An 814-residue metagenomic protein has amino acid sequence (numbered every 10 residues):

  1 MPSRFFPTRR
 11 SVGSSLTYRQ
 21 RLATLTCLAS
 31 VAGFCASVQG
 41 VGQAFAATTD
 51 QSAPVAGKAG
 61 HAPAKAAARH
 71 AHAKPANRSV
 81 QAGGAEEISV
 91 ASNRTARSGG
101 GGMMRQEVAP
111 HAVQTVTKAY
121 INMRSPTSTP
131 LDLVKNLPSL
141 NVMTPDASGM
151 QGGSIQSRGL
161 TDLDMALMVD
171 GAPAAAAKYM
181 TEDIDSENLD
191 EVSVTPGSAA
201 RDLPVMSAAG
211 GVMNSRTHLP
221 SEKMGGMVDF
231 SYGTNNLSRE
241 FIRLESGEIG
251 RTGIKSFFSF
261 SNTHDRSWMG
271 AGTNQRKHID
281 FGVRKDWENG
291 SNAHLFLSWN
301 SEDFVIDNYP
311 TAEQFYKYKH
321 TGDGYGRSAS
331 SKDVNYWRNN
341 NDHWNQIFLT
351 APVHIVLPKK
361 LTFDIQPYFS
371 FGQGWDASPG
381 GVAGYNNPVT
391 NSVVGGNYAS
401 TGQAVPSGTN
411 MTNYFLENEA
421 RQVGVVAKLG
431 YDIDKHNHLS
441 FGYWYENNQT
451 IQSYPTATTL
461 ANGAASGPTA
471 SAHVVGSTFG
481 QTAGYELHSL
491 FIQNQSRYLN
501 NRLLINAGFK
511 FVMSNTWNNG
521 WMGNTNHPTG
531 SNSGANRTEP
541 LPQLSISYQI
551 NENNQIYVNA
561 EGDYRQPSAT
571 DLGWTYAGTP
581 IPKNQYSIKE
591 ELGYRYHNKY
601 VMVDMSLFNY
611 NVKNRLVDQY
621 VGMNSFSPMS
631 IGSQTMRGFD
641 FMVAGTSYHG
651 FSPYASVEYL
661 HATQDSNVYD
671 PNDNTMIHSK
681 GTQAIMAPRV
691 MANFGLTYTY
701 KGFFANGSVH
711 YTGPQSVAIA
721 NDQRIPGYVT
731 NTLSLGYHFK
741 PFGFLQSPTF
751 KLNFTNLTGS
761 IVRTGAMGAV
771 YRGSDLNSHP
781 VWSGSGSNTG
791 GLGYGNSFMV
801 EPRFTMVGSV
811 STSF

Functional and structural regions predicted by a protein language model:
P2-R4, P714-S716, Y737-F814: C-terminal beta-signal and adjacent terminal beta-strands/loops of Gram-negative outer-membrane beta-barrel proteins
A62-K65, A71, P110, T115 (+2 more regions): Periplasmic plug
A91, A96-Q106, P110-V113, T129-A172: Extracytoplasmic beta-strand/coil segments of soluble accessory domains associated with Gram-negative outer-membrane
L137, A174, S186-D229: A beta-strand signature from Gram-negative outer-membrane beta-barrel systems, especially the internal plug domain
G225-M227, Y232-H264, W268-N308, N341-P358 (+2 more regions): Transmembrane beta-barrel wall of Gram-negative outer-membrane proteins
H354-Y368, G372-W375, Q549, Q555-E561 (+3 more regions): Membrane-embedded beta-barrel scaffold of Gram-negative outer-membrane proteins
K435, Y498-L499, N609-N611, M629-I719 (+1 more regions): Gram-negative outer-membrane beta-barrel transporters
S440-N554, Q566-P567: Signature of Gram-negative outer-membrane beta-barrel scaffolds
